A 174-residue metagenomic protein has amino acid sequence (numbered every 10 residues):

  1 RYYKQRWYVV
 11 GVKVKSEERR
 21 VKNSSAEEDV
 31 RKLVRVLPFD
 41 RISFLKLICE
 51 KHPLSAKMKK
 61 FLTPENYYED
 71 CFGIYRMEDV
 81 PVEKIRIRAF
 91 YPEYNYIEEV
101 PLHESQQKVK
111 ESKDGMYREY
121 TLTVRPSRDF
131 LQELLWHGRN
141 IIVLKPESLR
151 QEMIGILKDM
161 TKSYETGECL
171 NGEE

Functional and structural regions predicted by a protein language model:
R1-Y2, K110, L135: Well-ordered beta-strand positions
Y2-Y8: Coil-to-beta-strand transition motifs
Q5, Q106-Q107, Q132, Q151: Residue-identity detector for glutamine
R6, R41-S43, N140: Structural motif
V10-D129: Surface-exposed, charged, gly/pro-rich loop-and-adjacent secondary-structure segments at domain edges
L122-E174: Generic C-terminus detector
